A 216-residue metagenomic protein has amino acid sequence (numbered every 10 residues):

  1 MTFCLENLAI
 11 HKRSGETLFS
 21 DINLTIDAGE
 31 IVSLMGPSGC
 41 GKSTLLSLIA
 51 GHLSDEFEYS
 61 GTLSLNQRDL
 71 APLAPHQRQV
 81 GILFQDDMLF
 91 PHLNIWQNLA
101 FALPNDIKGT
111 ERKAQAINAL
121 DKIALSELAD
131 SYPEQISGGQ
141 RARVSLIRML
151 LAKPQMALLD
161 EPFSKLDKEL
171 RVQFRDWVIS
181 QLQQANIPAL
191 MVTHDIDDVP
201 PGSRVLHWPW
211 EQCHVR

Functional and structural regions predicted by a protein language model:
R68-D86, N105: ABC ATPase NBD coupling module
D69, T110-L128, I179-S180: Conserved ABC ATPase "signature" region
L93-A100: Short coil-to-helix segment of the ABC ATPase nucleotide-binding domain corresponding to the Q-loop/switch region
Y132-I136, Q140: Conserved ABC ATPase signature
L151-Q155: A short, proline-enriched helix->beta-strand linker immediately N-terminal to the Walker B motif in ABC-type P-loop
A157-E161: Catalytic Walker B motif of ABC-type/P-loop ATPase nucleotide-binding domains
N186-V192: Conserved H-loop
